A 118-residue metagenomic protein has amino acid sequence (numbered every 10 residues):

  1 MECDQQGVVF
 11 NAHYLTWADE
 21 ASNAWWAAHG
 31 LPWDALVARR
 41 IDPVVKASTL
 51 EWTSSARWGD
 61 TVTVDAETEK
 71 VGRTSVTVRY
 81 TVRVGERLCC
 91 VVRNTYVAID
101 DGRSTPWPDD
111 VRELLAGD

Functional and structural regions predicted by a protein language model:
M1-V45, I99-D118: Hot-dog-fold acyl-thioester-processing enzymes
E2-C3, W25-H29, W33-A35, R39-V45 (+7 more regions): Residue-level signal for well-ordered alpha-helical segments
F10-T16, D60-E69: Short charge-dense sequence patches
A47-E51: Short alpha-helix capping/helix-loop boundary micro-motifs
W52, R57-T61, T68-D118: HotDog/MaoC-like acyl-thioester-processing domains
